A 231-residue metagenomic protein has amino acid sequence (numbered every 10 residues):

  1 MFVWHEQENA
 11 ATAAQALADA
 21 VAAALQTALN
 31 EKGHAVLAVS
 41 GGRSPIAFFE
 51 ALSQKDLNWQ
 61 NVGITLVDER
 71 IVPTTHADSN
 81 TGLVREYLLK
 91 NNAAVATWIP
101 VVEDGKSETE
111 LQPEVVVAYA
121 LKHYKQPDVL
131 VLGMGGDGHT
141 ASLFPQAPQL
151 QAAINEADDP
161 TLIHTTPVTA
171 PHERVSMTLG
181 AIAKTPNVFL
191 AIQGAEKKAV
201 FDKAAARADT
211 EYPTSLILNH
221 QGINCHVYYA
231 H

Functional and structural regions predicted by a protein language model:
M1, Q60-V131: Ligand-binding beta-strand-loop-alpha-helix segment within the catalytic cores of soluble metabolic enzymes
M1-L37: N-terminal glycine-/serine-/threonine-rich phosphate-binding loop
L29-S53: Glycine-rich N-terminal segment of FAD-binding domains in flavoprotein oxidoreductases, spanning the beta-loop-helix
V39-S44, L132-G136, Q193: Glycine-rich beta-strand-to-loop/alpha-helix junction loops that act as flexible
K55-G63, N92, I154-N155, G180-T185 (+1 more regions): Short, conserved loop/helix-junction motifs that constitute active-site signature segments in enzyme catalytic cores
E110, A141-Q146, V200-A204: A short secondary-structure junction signal
G136-G180: Class I SAM-dependent methyltransferase SAM-binding "motif I" and its flanking Rossmann-like core
G180, P186-H231: ATP/nucleoside-binding phosphotransfer catalytic cores, i.e., glycine-rich phosphate-binding loops
